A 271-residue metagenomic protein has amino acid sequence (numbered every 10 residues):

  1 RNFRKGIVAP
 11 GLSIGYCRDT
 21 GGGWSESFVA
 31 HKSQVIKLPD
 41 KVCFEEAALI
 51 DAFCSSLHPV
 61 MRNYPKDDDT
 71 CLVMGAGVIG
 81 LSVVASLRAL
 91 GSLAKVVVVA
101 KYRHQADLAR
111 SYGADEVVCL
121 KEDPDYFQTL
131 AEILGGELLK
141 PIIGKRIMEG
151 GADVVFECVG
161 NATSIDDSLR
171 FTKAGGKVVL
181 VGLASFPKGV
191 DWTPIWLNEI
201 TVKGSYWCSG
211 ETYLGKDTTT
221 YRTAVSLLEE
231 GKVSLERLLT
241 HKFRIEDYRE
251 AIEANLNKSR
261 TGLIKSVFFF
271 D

Functional and structural regions predicted by a protein language model:
R1-V35: Glycine-rich phosphate/adenylate-binding loop and adjacent beta-alpha elements of nucleotide- or dinucleotide-binding
R18-G23, D40-R62, M74-S82: A glycine-rich, Thr/Ser-enriched phosphate-binding loop motif common to dinucleotide/cofactor-binding enzymes
M61-K66, A89, I147, R170-F171: Glycine-rich helix-loop-beta junction characteristic of Rossmann-like nucleotide cofactor-binding loops
D69, A94, G176-K177, I200: Glycine-centered, small-residue-biased loops immediately flanking beta-strands in adenine/cofactor-binding cores
T70-A76, R88-T163: Adenosine-nucleotide cofactor-binding segment
A131-K145, E149, K188-T240, R249-E250: C-terminal substrate-binding/catalytic core of Rossmann-like NAD(P)-dependent dehydrogenases/reductases
V154-F156, R170-K188, T201-K203: ADP-ribose/adenylate-binding Rossmann-like module
N257-I264: Glycine/proline-rich active-site loop of Rossmann-fold NAD(P)-dependent oxidoreductases
